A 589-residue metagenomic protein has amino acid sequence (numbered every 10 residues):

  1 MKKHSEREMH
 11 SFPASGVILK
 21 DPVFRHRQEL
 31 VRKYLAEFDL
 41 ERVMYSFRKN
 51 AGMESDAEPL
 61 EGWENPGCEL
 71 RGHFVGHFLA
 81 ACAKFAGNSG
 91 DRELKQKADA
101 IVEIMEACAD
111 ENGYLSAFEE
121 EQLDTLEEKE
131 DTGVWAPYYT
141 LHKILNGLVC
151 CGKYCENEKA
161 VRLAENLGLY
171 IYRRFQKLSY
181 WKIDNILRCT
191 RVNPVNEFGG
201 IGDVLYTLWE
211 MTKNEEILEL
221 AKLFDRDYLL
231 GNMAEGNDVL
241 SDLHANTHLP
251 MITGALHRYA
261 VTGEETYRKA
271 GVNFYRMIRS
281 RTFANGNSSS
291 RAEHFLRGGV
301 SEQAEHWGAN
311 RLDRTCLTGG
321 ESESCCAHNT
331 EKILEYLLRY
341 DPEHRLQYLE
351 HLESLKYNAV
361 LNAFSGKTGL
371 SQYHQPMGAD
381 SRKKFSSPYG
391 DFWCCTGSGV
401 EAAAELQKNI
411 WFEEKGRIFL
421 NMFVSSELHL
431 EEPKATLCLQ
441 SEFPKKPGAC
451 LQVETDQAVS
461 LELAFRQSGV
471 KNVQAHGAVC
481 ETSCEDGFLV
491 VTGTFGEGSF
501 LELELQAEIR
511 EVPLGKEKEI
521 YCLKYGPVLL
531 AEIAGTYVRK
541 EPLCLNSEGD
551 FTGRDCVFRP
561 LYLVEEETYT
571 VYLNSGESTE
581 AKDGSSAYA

Functional and structural regions predicted by a protein language model:
M1-F74, R92-L123, E158: Low-complexity, Ser/Thr/Pro/Gly-enriched N-terminal "stalk/linker" regions
R7, S11-A14, I18-D21, A86-D99 (+5 more regions): Structural helix-adjacent loops and short alpha-helical linkers that scaffold large soluble proteins
G16, G271, L349-N358, A363-Q452 (+3 more regions): C-terminal beta-rich recognition modules with glycine/proline-rich loops and embedded aromatic residues
F24, C68-G87, G133-G152, N193-W209 (+3 more regions): Well-ordered alpha-helical segments within folded domains of soluble proteins
V43-G67, C108-E130, A160, I171-P194 (+4 more regions): Glycine- and aromatic-rich loop/turn segments at beta-sheet edges
Q122-M211: A conserved hydrophobic secondary-structure block that centers on an alpha-helix together with its immediately flanking
A260-R281, C316-K367: Catalytic-core region of carbohydrate-active enzymes that cleave or remodel glycosidic bonds
V459-S468: Surface-exposed beta-strand/loop patches in extracellular or lumenal glycoproteins
